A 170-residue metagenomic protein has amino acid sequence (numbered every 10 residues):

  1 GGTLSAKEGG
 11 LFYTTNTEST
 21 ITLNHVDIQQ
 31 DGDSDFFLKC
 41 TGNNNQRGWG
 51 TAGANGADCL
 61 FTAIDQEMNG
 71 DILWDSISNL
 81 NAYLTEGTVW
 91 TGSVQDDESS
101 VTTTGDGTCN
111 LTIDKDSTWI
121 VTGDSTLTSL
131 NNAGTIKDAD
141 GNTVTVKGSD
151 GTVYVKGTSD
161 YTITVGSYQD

Functional and structural regions predicted by a protein language model:
G1-E8, N24-L38, T62-G70, E86-V94 (+2 more regions): Beta-strand-rich solenoid/repeat architectures in extracellular/passenger domains of polysaccharide-targeting enzymes
T3-T17, D31-A54, G70-S76, G92-E98 (+2 more regions): Glycine-rich beta-solenoid repeat tracts in large extracellular/virion proteins
T14, N69, L73-D170: Extracellular beta-strand/loop-rich repeat segments of large surface/secreted proteins
N16-E18, L23, A54-D58, A63 (+3 more regions): Parallel beta-helix/beta-solenoid
E18, D27-Q29, F37, A57-L60 (+4 more regions): Intrinsic disorder/low-complexity detector
